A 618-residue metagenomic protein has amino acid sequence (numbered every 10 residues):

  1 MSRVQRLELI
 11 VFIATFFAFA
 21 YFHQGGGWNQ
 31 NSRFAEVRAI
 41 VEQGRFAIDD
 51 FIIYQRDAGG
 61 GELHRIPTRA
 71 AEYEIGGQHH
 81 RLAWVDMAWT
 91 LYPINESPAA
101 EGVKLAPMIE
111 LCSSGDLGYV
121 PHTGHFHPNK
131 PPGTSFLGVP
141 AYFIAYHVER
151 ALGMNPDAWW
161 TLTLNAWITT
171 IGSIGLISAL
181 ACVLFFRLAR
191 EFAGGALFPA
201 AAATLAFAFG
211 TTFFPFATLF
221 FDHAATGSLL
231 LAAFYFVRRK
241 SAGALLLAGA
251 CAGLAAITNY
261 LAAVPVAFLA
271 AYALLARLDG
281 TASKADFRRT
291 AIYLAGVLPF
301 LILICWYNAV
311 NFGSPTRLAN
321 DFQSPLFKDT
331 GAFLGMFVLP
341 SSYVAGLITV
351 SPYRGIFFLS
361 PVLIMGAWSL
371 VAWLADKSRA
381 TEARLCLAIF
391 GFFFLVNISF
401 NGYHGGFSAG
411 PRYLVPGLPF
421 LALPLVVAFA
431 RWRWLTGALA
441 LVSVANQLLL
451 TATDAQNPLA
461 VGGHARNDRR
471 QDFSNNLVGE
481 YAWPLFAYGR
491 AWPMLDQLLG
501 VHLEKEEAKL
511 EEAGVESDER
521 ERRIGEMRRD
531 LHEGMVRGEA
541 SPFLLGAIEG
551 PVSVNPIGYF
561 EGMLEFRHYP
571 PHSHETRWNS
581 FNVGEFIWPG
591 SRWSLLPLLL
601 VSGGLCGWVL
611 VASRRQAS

Functional and structural regions predicted by a protein language model:
M1-F19, T170, L180, D286-G296 (+1 more regions): Start-transfer (signal-anchor) and selected internal transmembrane alpha helices of multi-pass inner/ER membrane
Q5-F12, L294-L298, I302, R379-G391 (+1 more regions): Signature aromatic-anchored transmembrane alpha helix within multi-pass, membrane-resident enzymes that catalyze glycan
R6-I10, R150-W160, L180-F209, G227-S228 (+1 more regions): Transmembrane-helix signature of polytopic, membrane-embedded enzymes that assemble or transfer cell-envelope glycans
V37, A203-T204, A208, F236 (+3 more regions): Membrane-interface alpha helices of multi-pass inner-membrane proteins
G102-T123, A285-F287, C305, A309-W373 (+1 more regions): Membrane-lumen/periplasm interface segments of multi-pass, membrane-embedded glycan/lipid transferases
A193, H223, A233-L246, R277-T281: Membrane-interface transmembrane helices that cradle and orient dolichyl/undecaprenyl
F236-R239, V264-I302, A367-S378, L423: Perimembrane helix-loop-helix junctions
F357-A380, R384, L421-V427, R433-L441 (+1 more regions): Hydrophobic, aromatic-rich transmembrane alpha-helices and their immediate juxtamembrane boundary segments
